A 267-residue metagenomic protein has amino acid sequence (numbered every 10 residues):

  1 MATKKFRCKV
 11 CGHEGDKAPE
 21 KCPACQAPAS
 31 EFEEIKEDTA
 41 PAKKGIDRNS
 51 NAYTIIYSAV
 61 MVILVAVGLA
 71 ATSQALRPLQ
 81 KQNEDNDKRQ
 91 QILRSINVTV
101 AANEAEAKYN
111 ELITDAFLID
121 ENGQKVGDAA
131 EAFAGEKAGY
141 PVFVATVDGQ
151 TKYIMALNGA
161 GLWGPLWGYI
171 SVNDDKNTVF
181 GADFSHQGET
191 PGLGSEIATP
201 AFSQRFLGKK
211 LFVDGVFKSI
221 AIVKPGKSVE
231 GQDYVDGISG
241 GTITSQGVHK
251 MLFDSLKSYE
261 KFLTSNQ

Functional and structural regions predicted by a protein language model:
A2-T3, D16-E20: Flanking scaffold residues of small Cys/His-coordinated metal-binding clusters
A2-V10: Short Cys/His-rich Zn2+-coordinating modules
R7, K21-A24: The −1 position to Zn-ligating cysteines in a subset of zinc-ribbon hairpins
G12, Q26: Cys/His-coordinated zinc-binding microdomains
K17-A18, A29-E34: Short, non-ligating residues that shape and space the ligands of small metal-coordination modules and catalytic
P23-A24, S30, N51: Gly/lys/ser-thr-rich phosphate-binding loops in alpha/beta enzymes that coordinate phosphoanhydride or phosphate groups
I35-K43: Intrinsically disordered, low-complexity Ser/Thr-rich linker and spacer segments in cell-wall-related proteins
A42-Q267: Flexible, solvent-exposed loop/hinge segments and secondary-structure transition points
